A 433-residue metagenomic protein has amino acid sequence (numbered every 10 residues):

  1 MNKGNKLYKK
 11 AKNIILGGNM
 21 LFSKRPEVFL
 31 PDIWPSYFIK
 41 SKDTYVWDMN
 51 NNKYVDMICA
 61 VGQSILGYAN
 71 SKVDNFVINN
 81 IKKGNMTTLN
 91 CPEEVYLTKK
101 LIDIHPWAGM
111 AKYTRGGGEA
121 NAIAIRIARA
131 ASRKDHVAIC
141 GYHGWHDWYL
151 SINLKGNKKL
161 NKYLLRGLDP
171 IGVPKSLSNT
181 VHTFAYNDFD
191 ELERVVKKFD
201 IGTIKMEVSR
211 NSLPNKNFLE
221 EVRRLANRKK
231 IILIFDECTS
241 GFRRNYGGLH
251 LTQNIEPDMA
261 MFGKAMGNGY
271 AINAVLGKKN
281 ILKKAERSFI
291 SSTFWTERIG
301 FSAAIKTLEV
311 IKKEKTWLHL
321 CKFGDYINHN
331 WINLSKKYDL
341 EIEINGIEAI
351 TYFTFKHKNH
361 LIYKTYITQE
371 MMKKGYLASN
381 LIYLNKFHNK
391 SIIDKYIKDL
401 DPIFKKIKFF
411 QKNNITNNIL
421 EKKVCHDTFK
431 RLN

Functional and structural regions predicted by a protein language model:
M1-K40: Active-site-adjacent loop/helix segments that line or gate small-molecule/cofactor pockets in enzymes
K53-R133: Glycine-rich loop-to-alpha-helix module at the N-terminal edge of alpha/beta enzyme cores
K99-T203: PLP-dependent aspartate aminotransferase-fold enzymes
D188-R194, M206-K229: Active-site core of PLP-dependent enzymes with the aminotransferase class I/II
Q253-K284, T296-A303: Active-site PLP attachment segment
T307-H329: Structural signature of PLP-dependent enzymes
K312-E314, K322, K373-N433: PLP-dependent enzyme catalytic core of the Aspartate aminotransferase-like
D325-N328, S335-T368, N418-N433: Conserved PLP-binding catalytic core of the aspartate aminotransferase-like
